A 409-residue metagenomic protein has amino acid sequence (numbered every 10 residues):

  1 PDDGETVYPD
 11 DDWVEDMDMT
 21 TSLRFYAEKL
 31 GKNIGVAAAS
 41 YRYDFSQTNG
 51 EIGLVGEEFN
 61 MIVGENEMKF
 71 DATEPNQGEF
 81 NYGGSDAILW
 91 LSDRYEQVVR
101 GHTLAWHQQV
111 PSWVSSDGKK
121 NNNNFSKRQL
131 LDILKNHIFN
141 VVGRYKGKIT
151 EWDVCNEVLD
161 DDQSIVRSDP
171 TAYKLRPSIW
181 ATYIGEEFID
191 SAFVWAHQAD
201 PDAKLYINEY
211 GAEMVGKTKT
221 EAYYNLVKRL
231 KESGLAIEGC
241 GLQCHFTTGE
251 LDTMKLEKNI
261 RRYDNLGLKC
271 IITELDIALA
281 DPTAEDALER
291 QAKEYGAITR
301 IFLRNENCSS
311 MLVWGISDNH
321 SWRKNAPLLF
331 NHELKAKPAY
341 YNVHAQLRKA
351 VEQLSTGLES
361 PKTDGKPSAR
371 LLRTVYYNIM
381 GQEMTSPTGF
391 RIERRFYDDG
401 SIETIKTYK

Functional and structural regions predicted by a protein language model:
D2-V7, E352-E383: Residue-level detector of functionally pivotal "anchor" positions at catalytic/ligand-binding pockets or at interdomain
Y8-M61, E65: Boundary/entry segment of secreted carbohydrate-active catalytic domains
D18-S22, S112, R144, D153 (+3 more regions): Aromatic-rich peripheral "rim/lid" segments of glycoside hydrolase catalytic domains that contact and position glycan
L23-R24, E57-P75, G83-A212, L279: Substrate-binding cleft and catalytic face of glycoside hydrolase catalytic domains, especially the flexible beta-alpha
A37-N49, F70-G83, L159-D161, A212-A222 (+4 more regions): Acidic-and-aromatic substrate-binding clefts and catalytic sites of carbohydrate-active enzymes
S40-E57, D132-V141, T218-L230, L256-N259 (+1 more regions): Short, acidic/polar
N81-V98, A181-E209, G216-T283, G296-S309 (+1 more regions): Glycoside hydrolase catalytic-domain groove-lining segments
R391-K409: C-terminal tail/sorting-segment detector
